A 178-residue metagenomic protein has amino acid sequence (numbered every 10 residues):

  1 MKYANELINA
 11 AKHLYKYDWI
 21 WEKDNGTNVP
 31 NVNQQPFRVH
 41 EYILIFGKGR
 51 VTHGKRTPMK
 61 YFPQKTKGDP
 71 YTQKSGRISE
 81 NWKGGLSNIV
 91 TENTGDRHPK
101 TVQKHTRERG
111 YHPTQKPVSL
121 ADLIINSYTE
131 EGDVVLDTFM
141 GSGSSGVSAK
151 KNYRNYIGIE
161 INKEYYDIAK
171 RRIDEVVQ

Functional and structural regions predicted by a protein language model:
M1-Y166: Core catalytic lobe of class I
A169-K170: Conserved SAM-binding loop
I173-Q178: S-adenosyl-L-methionine
